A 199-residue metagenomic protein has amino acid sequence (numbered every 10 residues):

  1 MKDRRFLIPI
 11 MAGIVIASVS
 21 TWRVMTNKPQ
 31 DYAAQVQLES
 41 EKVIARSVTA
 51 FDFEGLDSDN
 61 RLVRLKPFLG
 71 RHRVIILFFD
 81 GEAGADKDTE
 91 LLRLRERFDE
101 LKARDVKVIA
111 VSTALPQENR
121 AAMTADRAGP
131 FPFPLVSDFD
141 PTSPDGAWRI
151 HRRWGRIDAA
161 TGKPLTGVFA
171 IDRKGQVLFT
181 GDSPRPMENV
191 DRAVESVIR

Functional and structural regions predicted by a protein language model:
M1-E54: N-terminal targeting signals for export/organelle localization
E54-G55, A170: Hydrophobic beta-strand positions
D59-R61, K174: Residue-level recognition of short loop/turn positions
R64-L94, K107: Short active-site neighborhood of thiol/selenol oxidoreductases, capturing the structured segment around
K66, W154, F179-G181: Short hydrophobic alpha-helix segments
K87-H151: Structural microenvironment flanking redox-active thiols in thiol-disulfide oxidoreductases
P130-P134, R152-F169: Structural micro-motif
G162-R199: Thiol-/selenol-based redox modules, centered on thioredoxin-like and closely related oxidoreductase domains
